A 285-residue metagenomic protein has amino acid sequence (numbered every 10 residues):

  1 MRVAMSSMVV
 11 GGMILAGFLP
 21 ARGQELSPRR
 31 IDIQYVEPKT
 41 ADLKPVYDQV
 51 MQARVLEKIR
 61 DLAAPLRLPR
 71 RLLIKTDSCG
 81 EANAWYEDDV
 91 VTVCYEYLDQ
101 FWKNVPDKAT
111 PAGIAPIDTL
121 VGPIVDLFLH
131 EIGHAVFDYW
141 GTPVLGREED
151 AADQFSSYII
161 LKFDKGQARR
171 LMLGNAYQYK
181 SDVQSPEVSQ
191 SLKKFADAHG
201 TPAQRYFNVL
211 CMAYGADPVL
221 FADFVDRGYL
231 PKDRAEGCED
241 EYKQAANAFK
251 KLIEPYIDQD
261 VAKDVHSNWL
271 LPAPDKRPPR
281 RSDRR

Functional and structural regions predicted by a protein language model:
S7-G17: Bacterial N-terminal signal peptides
F18-G23: Sec/Tat signal peptide C-region and signal peptidase I cleavage site
E25-I31, S191-R285: Pan-zinc metallopeptidase signature
V46-R71, F101: Zn2+-dependent metallopeptidase catalytic core
K75-T92, Y97-D107: Catalytic zinc-binding patch centered on the HExxH motif and its immediate surroundings that defines zinc-dependent
V93, D126-G141, D153, S157: Active-site recognition of the HExxH zinc-binding catalytic motif
N104-D126, W140-V144: Short pre-active-site segment immediately N-terminal to the catalytic Zn-binding motif
L145-D164: An active-site-proximal "capping" alpha-helix that borders the catalytic cofactor pocket
